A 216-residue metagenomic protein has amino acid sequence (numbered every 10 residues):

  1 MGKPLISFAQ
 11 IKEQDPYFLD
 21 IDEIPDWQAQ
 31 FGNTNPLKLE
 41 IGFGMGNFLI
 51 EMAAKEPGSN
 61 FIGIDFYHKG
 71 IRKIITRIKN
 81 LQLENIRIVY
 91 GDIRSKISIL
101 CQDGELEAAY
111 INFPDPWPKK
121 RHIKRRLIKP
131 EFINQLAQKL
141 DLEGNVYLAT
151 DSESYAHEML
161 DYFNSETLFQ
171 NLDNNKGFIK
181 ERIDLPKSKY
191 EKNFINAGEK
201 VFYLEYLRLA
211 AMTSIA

Functional and structural regions predicted by a protein language model:
M1-L37, N47-A54: S-adenosyl-L-methionine
K3, I99, M159-D161, S165-A216: Class I S-adenosyl-L-methionine
I41-G44: Class I SAM-dependent methyltransferase "Motif I" SAM/SAH-binding loop
Y67: Conserved SAM/SAH-binding beta-strand->alpha-helix loop
I71-R72, A156: Short alpha-helix immediately C-terminal to the canonical SAM-binding loop
I75-D103: S-adenosyl-L-methionine
I128-L142: A short glycine-rich, Lys/Arg-flanked "PGG" loop and its adjoining helix->strand segment in the class I
L142-T150: Conserved beta-strand signature within the Rossmann-like core of class I S-adenosyl-L-methionine
